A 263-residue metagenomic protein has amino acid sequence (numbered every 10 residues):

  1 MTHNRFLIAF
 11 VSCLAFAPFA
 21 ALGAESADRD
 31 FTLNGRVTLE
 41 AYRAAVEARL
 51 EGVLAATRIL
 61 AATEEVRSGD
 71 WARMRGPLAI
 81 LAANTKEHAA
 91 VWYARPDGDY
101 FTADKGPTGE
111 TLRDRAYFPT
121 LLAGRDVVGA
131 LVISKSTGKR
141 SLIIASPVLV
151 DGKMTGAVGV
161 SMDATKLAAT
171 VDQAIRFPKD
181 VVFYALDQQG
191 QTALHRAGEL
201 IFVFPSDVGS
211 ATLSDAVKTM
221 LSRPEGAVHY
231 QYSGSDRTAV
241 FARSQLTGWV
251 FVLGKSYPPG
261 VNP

Functional and structural regions predicted by a protein language model:
T2-F10: Bacterial N-terminal signal peptides that target proteins for export
A9-P18: Bacterial N-terminal signal peptides
A20-D70, I80-E87, V127, R140-S141: Juxtamembrane extracytoplasmic/periplasmic/luminal helical "stalk" adjacent to the first N-terminal
R49-A56, I80-Y100, R125-D126, Q173-A193 (+1 more regions): Short N-terminal helix-loop-first-beta-strand/juxtamembrane motif that initiates sensory/input modules
S68-K139, T192-S210: Extracellular/periplasmic ligand-sensing ectodomains of membrane signal-transduction proteins
D70-T85, A157, S161-V203, P259-N262: Solvent-exposed, extracytoplasmic
D99-A174, L213, R223-D236: Extracytoplasmic/periplasmic ligand-binding sensor regions of membrane-associated signaling proteins
V208-P263: Extracellular/periplasmic juxtamembrane segments that couple receptor/chemosensory ectodomains to their
